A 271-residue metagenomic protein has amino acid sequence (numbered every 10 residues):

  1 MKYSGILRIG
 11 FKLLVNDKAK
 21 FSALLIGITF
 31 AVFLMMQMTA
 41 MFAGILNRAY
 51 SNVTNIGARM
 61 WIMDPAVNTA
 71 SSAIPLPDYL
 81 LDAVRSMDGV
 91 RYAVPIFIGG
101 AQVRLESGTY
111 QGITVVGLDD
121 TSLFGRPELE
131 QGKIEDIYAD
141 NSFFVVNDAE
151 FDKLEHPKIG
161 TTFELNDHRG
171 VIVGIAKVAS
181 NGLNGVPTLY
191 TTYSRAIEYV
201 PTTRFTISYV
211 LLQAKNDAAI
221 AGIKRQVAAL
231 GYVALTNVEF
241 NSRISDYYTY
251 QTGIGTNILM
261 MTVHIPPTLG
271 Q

Functional and structural regions predicted by a protein language model:
M1-L34, L46, S51: N-terminal Sec/SRP start-transfer signal
L13-L14, K18-A19, L24, I28 (+8 more regions): Structured catalytic cores of enzymes that bind and process phosphorylated ligands/cofactors
T29, F33-I113, R225-A229: Hydrophobic, regular-secondary-structure patches
M41, I223-Q271: Peri-transmembrane interface segments
I62, T114-G117, I172, A234: Generic preference for hydrophobic
N68-S71, A179-N184, R243-S245: A short acidic, helix-capping loop that chelates divalent metal ions and anchors anionic groups
D78-D82, S86-M87, R91-A139, L165-N166 (+2 more regions): The feature marks short, hydrophobic/small-residue-biased sequence motifs that occur predominantly
G125-E128, K133, V145-E239: Basic-flanked hydrophobic alpha-helices used for secretion and membrane insertion
